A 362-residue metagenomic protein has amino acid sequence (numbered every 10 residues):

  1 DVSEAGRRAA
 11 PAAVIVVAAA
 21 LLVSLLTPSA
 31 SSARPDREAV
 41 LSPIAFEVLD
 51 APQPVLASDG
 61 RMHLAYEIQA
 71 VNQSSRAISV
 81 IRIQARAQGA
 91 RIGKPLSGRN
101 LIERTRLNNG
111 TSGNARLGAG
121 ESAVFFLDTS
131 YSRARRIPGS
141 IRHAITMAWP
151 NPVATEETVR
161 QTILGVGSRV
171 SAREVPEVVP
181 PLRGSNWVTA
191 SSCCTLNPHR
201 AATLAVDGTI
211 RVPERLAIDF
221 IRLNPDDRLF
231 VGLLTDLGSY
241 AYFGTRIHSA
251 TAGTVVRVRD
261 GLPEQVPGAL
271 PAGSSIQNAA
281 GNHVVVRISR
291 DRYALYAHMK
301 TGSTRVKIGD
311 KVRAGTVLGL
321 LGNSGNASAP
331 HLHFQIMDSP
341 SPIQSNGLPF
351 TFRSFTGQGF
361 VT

Functional and structural regions predicted by a protein language model:
V14-L25: Bacterial N-terminal signal peptides
L49-D50, G60-E67: Short, solvent-exposed loop/turn segments enriched in Ser/Thr/Gly
A70-A77: Asparagine-centered strand-capping/turn motif at beta-strand->loop junctions
P95-R135: Intrinsically disordered, low-complexity Pro/Gly/Ser/Thr-rich segments with frequent PxxP/GP/PP motifs and embedded
S130-E174: Terminal connector regions
V170-S192, P198-A202, V231, H248 (+4 more regions): Acidic, glycine-rich catalytic/binding loops that coordinate metals and/or anionic ligands
A241, A252-K300: Zn2+-dependent peptidoglycan hydrolase active-site motif and core
R246-V258, R305-L320: Short, well-structured beta-strand-loop connectors
